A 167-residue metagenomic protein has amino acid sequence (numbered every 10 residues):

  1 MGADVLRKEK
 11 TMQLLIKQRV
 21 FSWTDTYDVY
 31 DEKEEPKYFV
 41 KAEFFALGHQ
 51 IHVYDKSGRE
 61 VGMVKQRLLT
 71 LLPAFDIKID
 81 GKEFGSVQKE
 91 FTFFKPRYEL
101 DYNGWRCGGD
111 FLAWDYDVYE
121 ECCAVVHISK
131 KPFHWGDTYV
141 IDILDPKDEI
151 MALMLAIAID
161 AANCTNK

Functional and structural regions predicted by a protein language model:
G2-K167: Intrinsically disordered, low-complexity proline/glycine-rich segments
